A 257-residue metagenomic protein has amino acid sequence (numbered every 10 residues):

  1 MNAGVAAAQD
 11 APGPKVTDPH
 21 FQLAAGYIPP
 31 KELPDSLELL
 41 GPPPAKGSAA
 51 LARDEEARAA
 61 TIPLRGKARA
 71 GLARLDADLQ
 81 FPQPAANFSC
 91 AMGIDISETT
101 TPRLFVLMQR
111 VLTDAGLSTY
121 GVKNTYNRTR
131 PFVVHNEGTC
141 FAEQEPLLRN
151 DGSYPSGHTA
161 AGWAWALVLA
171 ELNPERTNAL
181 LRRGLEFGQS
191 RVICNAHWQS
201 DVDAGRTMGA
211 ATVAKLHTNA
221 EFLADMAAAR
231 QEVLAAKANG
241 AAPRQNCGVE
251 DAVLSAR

Functional and structural regions predicted by a protein language model:
A6-A8: Boundary at the C-terminal end of the N-terminal hydrophobic targeting segment
D10-I193, T218-E221, D225, V233 (+1 more regions): Hydrophobic alpha-helical bundle signature of multipass membrane enzymes
E186-H217: Interfacial helix-loop-helix junctions of multi-pass membrane proteins
R230-A238: Acidic two-metal-ion nuclease catalytic site recognized across multiple nuclease folds, prominently DnaQ/RNase D-T
A238-A256: Replace "(M1/M4/M9/M12/WLM)" with "(e.g., M1/M4/M8/M9/M12/M26/WLM)" and add "not limited to" to clarify scope
